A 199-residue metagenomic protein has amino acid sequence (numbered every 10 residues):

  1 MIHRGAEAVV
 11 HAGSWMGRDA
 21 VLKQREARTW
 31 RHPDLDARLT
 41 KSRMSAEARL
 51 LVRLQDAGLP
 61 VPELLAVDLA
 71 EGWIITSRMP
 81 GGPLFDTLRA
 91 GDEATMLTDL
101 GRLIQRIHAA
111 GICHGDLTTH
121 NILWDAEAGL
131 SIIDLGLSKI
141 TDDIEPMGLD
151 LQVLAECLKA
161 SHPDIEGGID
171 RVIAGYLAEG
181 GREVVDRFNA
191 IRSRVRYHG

Functional and structural regions predicted by a protein language model:
M1-R4, G17, D56, D99 (+3 more regions): Regulatory N- and C-terminal appendages and interdomain linkers associated with kinase/kinase-like NTP transferase
R4-S45: ATP-binding glycine-rich loop module of kinase domains
A12-W15, Q24, A66, R78 (+1 more regions): Conserved hydrophobic "DFG−1" position in protein kinase catalytic cores
T40-M44, Q55, L59-L100: Conserved structural core of kinase catalytic domains
V52-L59, F85-H120, D125, L151 (+1 more regions): Conserved kinase catalytic-core helix
S131, L135-G199: C-lobe/activation-segment region of protein kinase-like
